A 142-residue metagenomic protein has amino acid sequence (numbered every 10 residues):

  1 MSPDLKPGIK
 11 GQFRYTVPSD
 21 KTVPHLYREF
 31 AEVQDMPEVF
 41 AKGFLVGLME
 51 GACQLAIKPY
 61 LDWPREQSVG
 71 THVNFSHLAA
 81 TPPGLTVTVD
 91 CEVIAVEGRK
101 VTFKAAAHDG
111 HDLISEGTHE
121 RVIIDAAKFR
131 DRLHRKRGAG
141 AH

Functional and structural regions predicted by a protein language model:
S2-F40: Catalytic strand-loop segment that frames the active site of acyl-thioester-processing enzymes
Q12, G70-H72, E116: Hydrophobic residues on conserved beta-strands that form the core of alpha/beta folds
Q12-P18, S76, E120-V122: Generic structural detector for well-ordered beta-strands
V39-G47: Short, conserved micro-motifs enriched in small and acidic residues
C53-T88: Hydrophobic beta-strand-centered segment that forms part of the acyl-chain substrate-binding groove
P82-P83, E92-H142: HotDog/MaoC-like acyl-thioester-processing domains
